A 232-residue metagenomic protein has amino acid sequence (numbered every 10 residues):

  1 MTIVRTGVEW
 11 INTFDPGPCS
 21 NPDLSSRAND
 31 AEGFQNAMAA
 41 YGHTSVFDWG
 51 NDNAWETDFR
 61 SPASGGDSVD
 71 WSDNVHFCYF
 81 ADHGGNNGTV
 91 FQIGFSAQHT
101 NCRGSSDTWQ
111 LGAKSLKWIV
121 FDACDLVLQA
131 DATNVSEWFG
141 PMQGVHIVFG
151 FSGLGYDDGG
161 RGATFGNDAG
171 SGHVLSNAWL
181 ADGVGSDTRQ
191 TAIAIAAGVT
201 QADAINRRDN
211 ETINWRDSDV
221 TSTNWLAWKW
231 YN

Functional and structural regions predicted by a protein language model:
M1-V90: A domain-level signal for caspase-like cysteine endopeptidase catalytic cores and their zymogen-processing architecture
C19-S20, H83-Q92, C124-A130, L154-D157: Short acidic, S/G/P-rich loop/turn micro-motifs used as interaction or catalytic elements
P62-D67, S96-Q110, A130-F139: Alpha-helical scaffolding within the catalytic cores of extracellular/periplasmic polymer-degrading hydrolases
D70-D73, L111-S115, P141-Q143: Extracellular/periplasmic catalytic domains that process cell-envelope and extracellular macromolecules
F77-A81, W118-D122, V148-G150: Structural motif
G84-W118, D125: A short, glycine/acidic-enriched catalytic loop
D125-N232: Active-site-proximal C-terminal subdomain of hydrolase catalytic domains
